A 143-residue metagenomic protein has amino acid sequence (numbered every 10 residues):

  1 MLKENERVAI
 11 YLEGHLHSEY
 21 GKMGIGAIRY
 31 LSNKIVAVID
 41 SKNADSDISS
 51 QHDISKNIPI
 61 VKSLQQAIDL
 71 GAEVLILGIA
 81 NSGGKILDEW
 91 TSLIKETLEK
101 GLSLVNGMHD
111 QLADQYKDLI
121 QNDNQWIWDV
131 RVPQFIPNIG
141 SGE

Functional and structural regions predicted by a protein language model:
M1-S32: N-terminal phosphate-binding or glycine-rich loops at protein starts, especially the Walker A/P-loop of NTPases
E13, D40-S41, H109: Cofactor-binding loop segments of dinucleotide-utilizing enzymes, especially the Rossmann-like FAD- and NAD(P)+-binding
S18-E19, A44-S49, Q111-Y116: Short, charged/polar "capping" segments at the starts of alpha-helices and the immediately preceding loops
L31-P59: N-terminal beta-loop-helix "entrance" segment that forms/cooperates in small-molecule cofactor or anionic ligand
Q51-I68, N81, K85-W90: Glycine-rich, highly charged phosphate/nucleotide-binding loops
I68-V74: Short acidic/histidine-rich motifs immediately flanking catalytic phosphotransfer sites in two-component signaling
I76-A80: Redox-cofactor binding/interface segments in oxidoreductases and associated redox assembly factors
G83-G84, L93-E143: Extreme N-terminal, non-catalytic leader segments that precede Walker-type/kinase nucleotide-binding cores
